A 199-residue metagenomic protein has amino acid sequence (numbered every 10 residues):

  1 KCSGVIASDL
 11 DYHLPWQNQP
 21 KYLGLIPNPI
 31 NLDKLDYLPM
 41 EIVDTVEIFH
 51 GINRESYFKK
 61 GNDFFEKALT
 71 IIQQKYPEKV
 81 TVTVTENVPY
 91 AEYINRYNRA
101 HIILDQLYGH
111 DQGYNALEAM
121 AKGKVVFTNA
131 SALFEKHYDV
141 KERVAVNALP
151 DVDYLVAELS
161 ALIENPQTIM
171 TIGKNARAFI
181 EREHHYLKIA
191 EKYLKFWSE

Functional and structural regions predicted by a protein language model:
K1-L23, I30-L32: A short, active-site helix/loop in glycosyltransferases that binds the activated sugar's phosphate group
D9, D105-Y108, S131-A132: Short Ser/Thr-rich beta->loop micro-motif in glycosyltransferases that lines and helps position the nucleotide-sugar
P27-I30, K34, P39-K60, E66: Conserved donor-binding/catalytic core segment of Leloir-type glycosyltransferases
I94, A116-A121, E135-K136: Short alpha-helical segment that forms part of, or immediately flanks, the ligand-binding pocket in carbohydrate-active
N98-D111, K124, K136: Acidic donor-binding loop of glycosyltransferase active sites
V125-A130: Short hydrophobic beta-strand element within catalytic cores of glycosyltransferases and related nucleotide-activated
K136-S160: Change "using UDP/GDP/dTDP sugars" to "using nucleotide sugars
Q167-S198: A charged, aromatic-enriched C-terminal amphipathic alpha-helix characteristic of glycosyltransferases across folds
